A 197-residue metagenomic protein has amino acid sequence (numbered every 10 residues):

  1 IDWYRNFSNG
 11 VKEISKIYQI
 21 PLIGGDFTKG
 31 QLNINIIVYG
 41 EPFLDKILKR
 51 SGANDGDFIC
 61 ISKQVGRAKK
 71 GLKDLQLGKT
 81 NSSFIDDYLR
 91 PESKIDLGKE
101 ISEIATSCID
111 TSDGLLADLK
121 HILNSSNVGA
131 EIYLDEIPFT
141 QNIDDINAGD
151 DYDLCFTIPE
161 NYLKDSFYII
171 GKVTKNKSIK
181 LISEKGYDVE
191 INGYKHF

Functional and structural regions predicted by a protein language model:
I1-K73, K172: Glycine-rich anion-binding loops of enzyme active sites
D2, I47, E160-S166: Short, conserved charged micro-motifs
F27-T28, Q64, D113-G114, D135-I137 (+1 more regions): Short, ordered loop/turn segments at secondary-structure junctions
I36-K49, S82-E100: Active-site glycine-rich loop that binds ribose-phosphate moieties when present
Y39-E41, C155-P159: Short hydrophobic/aromatic beta-strand micro-patches that form the beta-sheet surface supporting nucleotide- or nucleic
K69-D87: Short, compositionally biased
Y88-D151: Active-site-proximal betaalpha loop/short-helix elements that scaffold phosphoryl/nucleotidyl transfer chemistry
L89-E92, K164-F197: Acidic, Ser/Thr/Pro-rich beta/coil linker or hinge segments at domain junctions
